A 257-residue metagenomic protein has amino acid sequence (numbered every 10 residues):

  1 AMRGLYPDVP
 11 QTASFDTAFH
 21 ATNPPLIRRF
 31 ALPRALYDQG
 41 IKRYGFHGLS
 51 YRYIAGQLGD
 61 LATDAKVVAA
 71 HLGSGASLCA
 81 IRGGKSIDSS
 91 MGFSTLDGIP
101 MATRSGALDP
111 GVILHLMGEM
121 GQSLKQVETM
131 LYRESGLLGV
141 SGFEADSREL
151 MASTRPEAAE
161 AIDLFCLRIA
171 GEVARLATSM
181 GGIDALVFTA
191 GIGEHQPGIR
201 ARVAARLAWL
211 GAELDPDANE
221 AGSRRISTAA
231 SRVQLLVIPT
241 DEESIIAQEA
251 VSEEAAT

Functional and structural regions predicted by a protein language model:
T12-F15, V68-G75, T189, P239: Short beta-strand segments
A21-E119: Glycine-rich phosphate-binding loop of actin/hexokinase-like ATP-binding domains
G45-L49, Y53, A76, A107-G111 (+9 more regions): Conserved active-site and cofactor/substrate-binding residues in soluble primary-metabolism enzymes
K66-A70, K125-E134, A185-V187: Beta-strand segments within the central parallel beta-sheet cores of soluble alpha/beta enzyme folds
R82, I87-M120, T129, A190-A221 (+1 more regions): Catalytic phosphate/nucleotide-handling subdomain of diverse soluble enzymes
T129, G136-V140, S147-S179: Adenine-nucleotide phosphate-binding core of ATP-dependent small-molecule kinases
A159-V187, G193-T257: Internal helix-turn-beta structural module
